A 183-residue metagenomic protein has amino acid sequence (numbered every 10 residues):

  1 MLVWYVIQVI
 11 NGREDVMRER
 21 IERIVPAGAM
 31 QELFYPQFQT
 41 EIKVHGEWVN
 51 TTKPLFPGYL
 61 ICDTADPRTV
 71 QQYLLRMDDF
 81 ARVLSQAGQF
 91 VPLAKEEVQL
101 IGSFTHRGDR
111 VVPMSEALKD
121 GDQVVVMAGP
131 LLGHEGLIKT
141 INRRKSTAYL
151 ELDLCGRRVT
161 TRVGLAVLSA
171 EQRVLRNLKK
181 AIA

Functional and structural regions predicted by a protein language model:
M1-Q123, Y149-A183: Acidic-enriched and Gly/Ser
F56, M127-E135: Short coil-to-beta-strand transition motifs
G129-L131, I141-S146: Short, conserved beta-turn/loop elements at beta-strand boundaries and strand-helix junctions
